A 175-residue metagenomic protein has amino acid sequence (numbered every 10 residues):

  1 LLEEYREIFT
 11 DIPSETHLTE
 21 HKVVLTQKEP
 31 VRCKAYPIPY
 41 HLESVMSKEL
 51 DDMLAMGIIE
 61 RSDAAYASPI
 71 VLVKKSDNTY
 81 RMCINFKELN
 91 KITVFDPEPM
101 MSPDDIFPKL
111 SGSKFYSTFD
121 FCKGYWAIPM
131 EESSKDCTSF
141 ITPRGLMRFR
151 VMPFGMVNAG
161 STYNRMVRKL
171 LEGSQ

Functional and structural regions predicted by a protein language model:
L1-Q175: Retroelement reverse transcriptase polymerase core
